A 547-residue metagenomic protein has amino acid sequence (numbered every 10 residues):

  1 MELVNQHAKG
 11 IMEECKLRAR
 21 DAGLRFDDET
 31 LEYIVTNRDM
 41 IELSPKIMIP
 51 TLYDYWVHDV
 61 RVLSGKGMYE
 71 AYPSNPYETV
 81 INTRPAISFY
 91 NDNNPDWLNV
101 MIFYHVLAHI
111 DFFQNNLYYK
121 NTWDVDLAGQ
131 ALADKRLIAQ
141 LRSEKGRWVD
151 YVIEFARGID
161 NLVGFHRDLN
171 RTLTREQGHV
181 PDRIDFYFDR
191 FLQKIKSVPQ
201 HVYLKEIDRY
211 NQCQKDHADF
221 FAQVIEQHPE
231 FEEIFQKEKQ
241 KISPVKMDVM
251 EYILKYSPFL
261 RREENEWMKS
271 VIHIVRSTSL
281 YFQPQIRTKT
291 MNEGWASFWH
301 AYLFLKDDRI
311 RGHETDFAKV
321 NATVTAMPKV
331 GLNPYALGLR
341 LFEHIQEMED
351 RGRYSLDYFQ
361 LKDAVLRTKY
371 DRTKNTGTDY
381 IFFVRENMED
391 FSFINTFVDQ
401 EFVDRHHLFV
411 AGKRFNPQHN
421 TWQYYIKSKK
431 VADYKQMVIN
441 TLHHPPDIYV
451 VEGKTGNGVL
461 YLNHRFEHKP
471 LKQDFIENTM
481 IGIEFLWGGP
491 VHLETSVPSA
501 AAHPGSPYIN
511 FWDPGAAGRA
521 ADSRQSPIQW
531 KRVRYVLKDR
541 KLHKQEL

Functional and structural regions predicted by a protein language model:
E2-A86, Y119-N121, A218-R261, P504 (+1 more regions): Auxiliary, metal-adjacent structural segments of Zn-dependent hydrolase domains
L31-I41, W123-G129, F317-T325: Acidic helix-start/capping segments at beta-turn-to-alpha-helix junctions
G65, E70, P85-I102, Q283-M291: Short pre-active-site segment immediately N-terminal to the catalytic Zn-binding motif
W97, F231, F235, H313-L547: Non-catalytic terminal regions of proteins
W97-Q114, E293-A301: Active-site recognition of the HExxH zinc-binding catalytic motif
D111-F186, S297-R311, A322-P334: Post-HExxH zinc-binding segment in Zn-dependent metallohydrolases
R167-K255: Extended catalytic-interface subdomain
F231-L339, E343-H344, M348: Long, internal scaffold/assembly segments composed of regular secondary structure
